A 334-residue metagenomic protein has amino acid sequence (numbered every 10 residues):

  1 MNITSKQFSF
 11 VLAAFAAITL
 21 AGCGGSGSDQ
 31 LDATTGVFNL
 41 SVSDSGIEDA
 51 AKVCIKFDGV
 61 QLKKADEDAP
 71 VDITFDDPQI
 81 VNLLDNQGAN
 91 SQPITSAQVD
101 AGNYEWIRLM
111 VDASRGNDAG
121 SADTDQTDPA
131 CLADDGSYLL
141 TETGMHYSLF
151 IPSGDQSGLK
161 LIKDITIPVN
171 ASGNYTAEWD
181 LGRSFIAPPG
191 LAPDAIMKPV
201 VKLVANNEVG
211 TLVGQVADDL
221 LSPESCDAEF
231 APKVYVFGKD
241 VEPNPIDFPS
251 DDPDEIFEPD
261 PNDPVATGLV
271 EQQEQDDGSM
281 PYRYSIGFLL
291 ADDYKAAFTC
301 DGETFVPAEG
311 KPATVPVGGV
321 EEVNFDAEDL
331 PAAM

Functional and structural regions predicted by a protein language model:
N2-V11: Bacterial N-terminal signal peptides that target proteins for export
A14-F15: Short, linear, compositionally biased motifs with a strong N-terminal bias
T19-G22: C-terminal motif of bacterial Sec signal peptides marking the signal peptidase cleavage site
G24-A291, K295-M334: A short, solvent-exposed, low-complexity linear motif enriched for acidic/polar residues with Pro/Gly/Ser/Thr
